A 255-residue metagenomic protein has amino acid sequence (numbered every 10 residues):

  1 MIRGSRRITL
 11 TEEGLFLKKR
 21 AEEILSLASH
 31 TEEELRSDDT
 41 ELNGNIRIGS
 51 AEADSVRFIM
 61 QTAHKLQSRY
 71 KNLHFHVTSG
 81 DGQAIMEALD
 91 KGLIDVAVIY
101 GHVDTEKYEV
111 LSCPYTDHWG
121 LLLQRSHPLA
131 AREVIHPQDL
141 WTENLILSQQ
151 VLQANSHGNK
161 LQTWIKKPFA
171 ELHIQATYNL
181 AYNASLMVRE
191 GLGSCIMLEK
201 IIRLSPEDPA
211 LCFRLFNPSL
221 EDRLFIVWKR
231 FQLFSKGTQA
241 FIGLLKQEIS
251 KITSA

Functional and structural regions predicted by a protein language model:
M1-E12: A short LG(V/I)-centered, amphipathic sequence patch enriched for acidic residue(s) preceding the LG motif
L17-D39, I252: Alpha-helical linker/hinge and terminal dimerization helices associated with HTH transcriptional regulators
T40, V110-W119, L123-L145: Flexible hinge/capping segments at coil-to-helix
N43-E106, Y178: Central regulatory/effector-binding core of bacterial HTH transcription factors
F58, C212-S254: A late-sequence structural motif
D81-I94, Y100, V151-C212: Hydrophobic hinge/microswitch elements
E106-S112, T116-H118, Y182-F231: Beta-alpha-beta core module
N144-P168, F234-T238, I242, I252: Secondary-structure junction motif
